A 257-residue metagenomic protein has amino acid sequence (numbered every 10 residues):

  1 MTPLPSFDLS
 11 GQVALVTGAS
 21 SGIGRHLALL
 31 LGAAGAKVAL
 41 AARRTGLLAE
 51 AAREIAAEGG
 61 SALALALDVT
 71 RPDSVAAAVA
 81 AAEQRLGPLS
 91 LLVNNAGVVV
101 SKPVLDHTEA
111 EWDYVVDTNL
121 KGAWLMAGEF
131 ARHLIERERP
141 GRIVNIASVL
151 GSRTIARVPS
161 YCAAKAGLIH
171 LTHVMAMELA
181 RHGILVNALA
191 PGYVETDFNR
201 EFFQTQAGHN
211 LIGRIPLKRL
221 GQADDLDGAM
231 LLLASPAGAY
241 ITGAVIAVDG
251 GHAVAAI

Functional and structural regions predicted by a protein language model:
T2-P5, R153, L231, T242-I257: Short C-terminal tail/terminal secondary-structure segment of NAD(P)H-dependent dehydrogenase/reductase domains
V13, S20-S21: Conserved glycine-rich cofactor-binding loop
V93, A180, L185, I241-G243: Short, small/polar-rich loop/turn modules that mediate ligand/substrate recognition or access, typified
P103-V104, E111-V116, L211: Substrate-binding pocket helix/loop in short-chain dehydrogenase/reductase
A127, A164, T172: Active-site helix of classical SDR
R132, M177-E178, A239: Alpha-helical segment proximal to the catalytic Tyr-Lys
S148: Residue(s) in the substrate-gating loop at a strand-loop-helix junction that position the organic substrate next
